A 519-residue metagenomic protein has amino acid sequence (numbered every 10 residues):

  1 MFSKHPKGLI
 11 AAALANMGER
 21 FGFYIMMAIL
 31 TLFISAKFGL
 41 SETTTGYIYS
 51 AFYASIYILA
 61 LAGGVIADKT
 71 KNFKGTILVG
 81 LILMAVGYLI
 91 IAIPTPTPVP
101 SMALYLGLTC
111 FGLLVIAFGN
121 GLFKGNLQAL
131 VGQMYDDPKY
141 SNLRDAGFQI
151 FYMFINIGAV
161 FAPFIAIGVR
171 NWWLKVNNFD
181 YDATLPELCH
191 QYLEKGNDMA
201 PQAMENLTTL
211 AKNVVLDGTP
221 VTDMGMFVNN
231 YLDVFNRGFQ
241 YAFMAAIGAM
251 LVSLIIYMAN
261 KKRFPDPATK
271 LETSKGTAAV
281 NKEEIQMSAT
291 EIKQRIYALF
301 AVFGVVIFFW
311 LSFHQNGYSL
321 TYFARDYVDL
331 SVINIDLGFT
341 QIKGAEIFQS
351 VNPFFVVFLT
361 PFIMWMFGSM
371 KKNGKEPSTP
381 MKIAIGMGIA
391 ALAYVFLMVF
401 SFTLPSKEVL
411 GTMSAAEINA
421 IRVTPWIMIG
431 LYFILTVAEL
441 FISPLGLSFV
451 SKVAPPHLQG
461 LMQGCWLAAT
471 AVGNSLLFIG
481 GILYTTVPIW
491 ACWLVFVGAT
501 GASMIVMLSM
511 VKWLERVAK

Functional and structural regions predicted by a protein language model:
M1-K7, D136-D145, A166-T340, I363 (+2 more regions): Intracellular loop-helix junctions on the cytosolic face of multi-pass helical membrane proteins
F2-Y53, A301, W310-F323: Helix-loop boundary and gating motifs at the non-cytosolic
M17, P100-N126, S406-F441: Hydrophobic core of transmembrane alpha-helices in multi-pass small-molecule transporters, especially MFS/SLC-type
A28, L61-A62, I157-W172, M398-V399 (+1 more regions): A gly/Pro-rich, aromatic-decorated transmembrane alpha-helix motif that marks the paired, flexible gating helices
E42-T43, P138-F151, F239, I342 (+2 more regions): Loop-to-transmembrane helix entry/capping segments in MFS-fold secondary transporters and related SLC/MFSD carriers
Y47-D68, V160-A162, S350-W365: Central cavity-lining transmembrane alpha-helices of secondary-active solute carriers, predominantly the Major
K69-M84, N142, S369-G388: Cytoplasmic membrane-interface "Motif A"-like loop-to-helix N-cap segments of 12-TM Major Facilitator Superfamily
V79-L104, I385-A420: C-terminal ends and interior cores of transmembrane alpha-helices in multi-pass membrane transporters/permeases
